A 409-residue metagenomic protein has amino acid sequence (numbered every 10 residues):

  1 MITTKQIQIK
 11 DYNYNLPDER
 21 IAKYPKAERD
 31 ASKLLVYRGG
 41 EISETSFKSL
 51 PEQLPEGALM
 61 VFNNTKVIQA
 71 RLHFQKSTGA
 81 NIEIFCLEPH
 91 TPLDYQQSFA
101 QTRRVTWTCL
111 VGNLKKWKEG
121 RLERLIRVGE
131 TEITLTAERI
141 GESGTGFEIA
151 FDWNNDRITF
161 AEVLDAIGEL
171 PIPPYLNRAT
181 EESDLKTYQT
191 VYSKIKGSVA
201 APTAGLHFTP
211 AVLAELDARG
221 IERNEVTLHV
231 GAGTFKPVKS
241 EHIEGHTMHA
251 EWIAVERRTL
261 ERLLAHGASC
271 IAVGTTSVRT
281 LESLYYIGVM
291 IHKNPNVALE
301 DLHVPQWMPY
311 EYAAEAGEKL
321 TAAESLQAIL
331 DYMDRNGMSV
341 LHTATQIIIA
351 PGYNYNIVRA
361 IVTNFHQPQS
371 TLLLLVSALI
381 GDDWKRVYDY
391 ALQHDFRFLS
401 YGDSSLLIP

Functional and structural regions predicted by a protein language model:
M1-P409: Surface-exposed, charge/polar-rich loops and edge strands
